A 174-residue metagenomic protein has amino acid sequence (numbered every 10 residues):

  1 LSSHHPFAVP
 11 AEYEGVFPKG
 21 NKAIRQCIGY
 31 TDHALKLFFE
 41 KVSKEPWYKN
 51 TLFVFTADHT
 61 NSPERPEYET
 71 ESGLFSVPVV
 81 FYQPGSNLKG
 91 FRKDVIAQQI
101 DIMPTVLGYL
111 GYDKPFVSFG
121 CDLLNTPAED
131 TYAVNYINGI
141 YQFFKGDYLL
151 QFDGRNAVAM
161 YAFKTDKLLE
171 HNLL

Functional and structural regions predicted by a protein language model:
L1-L174: Solvent-exposed soluble domains appended to multi-pass membrane proteins
